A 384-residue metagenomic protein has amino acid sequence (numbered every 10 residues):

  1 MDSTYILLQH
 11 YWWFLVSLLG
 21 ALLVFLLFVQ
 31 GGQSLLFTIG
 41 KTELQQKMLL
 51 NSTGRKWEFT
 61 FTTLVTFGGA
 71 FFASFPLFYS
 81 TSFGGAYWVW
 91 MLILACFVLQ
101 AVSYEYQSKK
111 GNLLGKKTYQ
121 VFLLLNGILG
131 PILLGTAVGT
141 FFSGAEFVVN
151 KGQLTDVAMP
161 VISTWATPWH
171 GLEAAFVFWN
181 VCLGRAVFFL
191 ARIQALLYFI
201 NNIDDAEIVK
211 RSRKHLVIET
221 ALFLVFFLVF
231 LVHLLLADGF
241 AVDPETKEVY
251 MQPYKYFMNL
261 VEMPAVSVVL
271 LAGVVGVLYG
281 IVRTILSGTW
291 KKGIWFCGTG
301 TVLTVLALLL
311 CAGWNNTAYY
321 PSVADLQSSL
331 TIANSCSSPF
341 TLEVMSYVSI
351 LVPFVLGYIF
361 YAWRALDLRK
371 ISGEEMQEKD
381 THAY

Functional and structural regions predicted by a protein language model:
M1, A237-M263: Membrane-interface interhelical connector segments
M1-F61, V65-G68: N-terminal signal-anchor module of multipass membrane proteins
D2, V249-Y254, P321-T341: Short, membrane-exposed interhelical loops at transmembrane-helix boundaries
Q9-L18, K116-L134, K210-F223, G288-V302: Alpha-helical transmembrane segments and their helix-start/interface "positive-inside/aromatic belt" motifs in integral
V24-F37, V98-N112, E146-V157, R185-I208 (+2 more regions): Juxtamembrane interface elements at the cytosolic ends of transmembrane helices in multi-pass membrane proteins
F83-W90, L99-F189: Membrane-interface helix-loop-helix junctions at boundaries between adjacent transmembrane segments
V138-V161, V232-E248, C311-D325: Membrane-helix interface motif
W165-L190, Y256-V275, S335-V355: Hydrophobic alpha-helical transmembrane segments
